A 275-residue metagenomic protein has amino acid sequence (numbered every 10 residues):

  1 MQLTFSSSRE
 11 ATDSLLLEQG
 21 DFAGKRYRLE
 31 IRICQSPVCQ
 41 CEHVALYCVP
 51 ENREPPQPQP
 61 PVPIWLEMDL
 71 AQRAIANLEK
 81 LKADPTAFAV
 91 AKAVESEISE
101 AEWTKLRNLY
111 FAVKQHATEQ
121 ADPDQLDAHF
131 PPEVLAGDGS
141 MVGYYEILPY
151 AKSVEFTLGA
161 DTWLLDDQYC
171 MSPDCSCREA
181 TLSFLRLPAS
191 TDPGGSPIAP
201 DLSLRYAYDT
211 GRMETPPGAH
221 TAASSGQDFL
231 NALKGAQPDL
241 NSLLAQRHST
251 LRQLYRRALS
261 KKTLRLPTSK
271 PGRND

Functional and structural regions predicted by a protein language model:
M1-S36, H116-C170, G272-D275: N-terminal secretory-pathway/extracellular module detecting exported/lumenal segments and adjacent signal-anchor/first
Q2-R9, A23-G24, P37-C41, N52 (+4 more regions): Eukaryotic low-complexity, non-globular regulatory regions
S6-S8, S14, S36, S96-S99 (+13 more regions): Generic serine detector
E10, E18, E30, E42 (+14 more regions): Glutamate identity and glutamate-enriched acidic tracts
L15-P61, L148-A199: Amphipathic, interaction-prone secondary-structure segments
A23, V142, P193-G194, T210 (+2 more regions): Feature targets compositionally biased, intrinsically disordered low-complexity regions with long contiguous runs
V62-F130, P200-D275: Acidic, low-complexity intrinsically disordered segments
